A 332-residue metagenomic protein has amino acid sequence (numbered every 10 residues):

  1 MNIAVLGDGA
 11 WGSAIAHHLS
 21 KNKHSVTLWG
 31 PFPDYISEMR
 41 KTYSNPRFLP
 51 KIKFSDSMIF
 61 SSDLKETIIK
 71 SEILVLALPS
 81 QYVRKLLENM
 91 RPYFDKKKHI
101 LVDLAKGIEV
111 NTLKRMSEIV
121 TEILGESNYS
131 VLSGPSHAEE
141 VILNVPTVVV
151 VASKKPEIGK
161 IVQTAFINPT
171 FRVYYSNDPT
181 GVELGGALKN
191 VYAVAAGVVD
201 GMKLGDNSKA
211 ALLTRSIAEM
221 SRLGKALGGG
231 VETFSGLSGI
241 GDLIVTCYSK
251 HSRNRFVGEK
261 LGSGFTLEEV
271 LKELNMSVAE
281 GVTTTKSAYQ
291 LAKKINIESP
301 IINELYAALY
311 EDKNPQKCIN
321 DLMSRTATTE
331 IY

Functional and structural regions predicted by a protein language model:
M1-K53, S57-S62, N89: NAD(P)+-binding Rossmann beta1-loop-alpha1 motif at the extreme N-terminus of oxidoreductases
F54, F60-I69, I73-N144, V162: Rossmann-like NAD(P)(H) cofactor-binding subdomain of soluble oxidoreductases
I69-K70, L188, I240: Alpha-helix C-terminal capping/helix-to-coil transition sites in glycosyltransferase folds
Y82, Y93, I119, I123-N128 (+1 more regions): Internal alpha-helical scaffold of NAD(P)-dependent oxidoreductase catalytic cores
A196-D200, K225-S235, G239-Y332: NAD(P)-dependent Rossmann-like dehydrogenase/reductase catalytic/cofactor-binding core
